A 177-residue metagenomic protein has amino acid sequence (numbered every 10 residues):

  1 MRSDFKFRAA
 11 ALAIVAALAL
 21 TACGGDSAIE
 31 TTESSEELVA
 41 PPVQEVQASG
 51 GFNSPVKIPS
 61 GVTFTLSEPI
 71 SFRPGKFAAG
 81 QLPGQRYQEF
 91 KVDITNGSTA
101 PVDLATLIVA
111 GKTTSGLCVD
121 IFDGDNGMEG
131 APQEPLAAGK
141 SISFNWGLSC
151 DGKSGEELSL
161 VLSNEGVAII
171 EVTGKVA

Functional and structural regions predicted by a protein language model:
M1-A11: Bacterial N-terminal signal peptides that target proteins for export
L18-A22: C-terminal motif of bacterial Sec signal peptides marking the signal peptidase cleavage site
C23-E33: Bacterial lipoprotein signal-peptidase II cleavage site
T32-T65: N-terminal low-complexity, Pro/Thr/Ser-rich intrinsically disordered segments that act as propeptides or flexible
S71-Q88, P135-A137: Short, solvent-exposed beta-strand/turn "edge" segments of beta-rich domains on protein surfaces
Q88-N96: Short, well-ordered beta-strand segments enriched in hydrophobic/aromatic residues
G97-S141, V176: The feature marks short-to-medium sequence segments in extracytoplasmic or secretory-pathway proteins
V109, A137-A177: Surface-exposed edge beta-strand/loop patches
